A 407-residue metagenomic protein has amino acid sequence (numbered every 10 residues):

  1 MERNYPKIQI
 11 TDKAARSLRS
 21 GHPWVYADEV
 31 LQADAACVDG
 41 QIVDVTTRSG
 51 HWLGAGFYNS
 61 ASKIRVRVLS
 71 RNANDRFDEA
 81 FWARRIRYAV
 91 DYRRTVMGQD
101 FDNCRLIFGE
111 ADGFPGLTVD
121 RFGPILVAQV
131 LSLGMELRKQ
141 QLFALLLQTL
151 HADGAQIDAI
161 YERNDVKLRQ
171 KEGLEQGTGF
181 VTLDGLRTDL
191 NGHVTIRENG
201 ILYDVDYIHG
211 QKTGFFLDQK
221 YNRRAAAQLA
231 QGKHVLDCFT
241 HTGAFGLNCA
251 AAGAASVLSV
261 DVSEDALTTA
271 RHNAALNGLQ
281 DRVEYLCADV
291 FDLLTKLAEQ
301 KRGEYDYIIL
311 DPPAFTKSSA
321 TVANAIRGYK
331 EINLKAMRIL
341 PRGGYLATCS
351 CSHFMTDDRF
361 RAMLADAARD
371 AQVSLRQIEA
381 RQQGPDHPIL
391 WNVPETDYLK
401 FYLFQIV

Functional and structural regions predicted by a protein language model:
M1-G123: Non-catalytic accessory regions of SAM-dependent methyltransferases
G109-D120, Q140-F215: Non-catalytic substrate-recognition/targeting regions of SAM-dependent transferases
Q228, T242-A255: Conserved SAM-binding loop of SAM-dependent methyltransferases across substrates and taxa, primarily the Class I
G232-H241: Conserved class I S-adenosyl-L-methionine
S256-D261: Conserved SAM-binding motif I beta-strand of class I
D265-I309: S-adenosyl-L-methionine
E304, E331, Y345-V407: C-terminal catalytic and target-recognition region of SAM-dependent MTase-like enzymes, primarily methyltransferases
Y305-K335: Mobile active-site "lid"/loop adjacent to the S-adenosyl-L-methionine
